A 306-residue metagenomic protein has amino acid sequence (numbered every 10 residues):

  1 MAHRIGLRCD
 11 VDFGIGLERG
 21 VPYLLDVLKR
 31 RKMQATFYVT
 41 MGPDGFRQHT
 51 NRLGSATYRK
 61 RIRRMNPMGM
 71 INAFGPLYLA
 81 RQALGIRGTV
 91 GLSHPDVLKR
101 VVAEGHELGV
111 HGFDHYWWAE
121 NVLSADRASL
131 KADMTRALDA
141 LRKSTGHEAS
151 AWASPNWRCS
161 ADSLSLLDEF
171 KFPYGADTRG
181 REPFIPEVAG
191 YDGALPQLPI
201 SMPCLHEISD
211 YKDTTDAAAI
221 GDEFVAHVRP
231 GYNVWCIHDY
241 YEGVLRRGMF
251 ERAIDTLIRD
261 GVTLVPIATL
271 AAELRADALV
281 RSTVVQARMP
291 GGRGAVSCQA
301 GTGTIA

Functional and structural regions predicted by a protein language model:
M1-A151, N156-P196, D216-W235, E242-A306: Catalytic alpha-helical scaffold of carbohydrate-active enzymes acting on polysaccharides/glycoconjugates
Q197-Y211: Positively charged, amphipathic and often flexible ligand-engagement surfaces
C204-L205, H238-Y240: Active-site clefts of carbohydrate-active enzymes
